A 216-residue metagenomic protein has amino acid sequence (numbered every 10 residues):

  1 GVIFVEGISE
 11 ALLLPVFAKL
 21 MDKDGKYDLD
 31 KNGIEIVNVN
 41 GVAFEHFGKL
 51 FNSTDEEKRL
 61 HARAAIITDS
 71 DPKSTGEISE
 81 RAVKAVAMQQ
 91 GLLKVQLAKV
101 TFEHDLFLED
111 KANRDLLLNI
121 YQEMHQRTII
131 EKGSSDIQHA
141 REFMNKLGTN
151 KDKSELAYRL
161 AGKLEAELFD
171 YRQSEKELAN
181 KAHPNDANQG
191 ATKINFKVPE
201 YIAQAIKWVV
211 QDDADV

Functional and structural regions predicted by a protein language model:
G1-V216: Acidic, divalent-metal-binding catalytic cores of TOPRIM and closely related two-metal-ion phosphodiester/pyrophosphate
